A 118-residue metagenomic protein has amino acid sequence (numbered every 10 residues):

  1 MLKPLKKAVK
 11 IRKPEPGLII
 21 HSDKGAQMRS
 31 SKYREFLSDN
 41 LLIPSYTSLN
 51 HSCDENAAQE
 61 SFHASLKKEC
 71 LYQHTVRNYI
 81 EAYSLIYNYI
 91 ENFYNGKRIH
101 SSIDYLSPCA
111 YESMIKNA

Functional and structural regions predicted by a protein language model:
M1-A118: Charged DNA-binding/catalytic regions of mobile-element recombinases
